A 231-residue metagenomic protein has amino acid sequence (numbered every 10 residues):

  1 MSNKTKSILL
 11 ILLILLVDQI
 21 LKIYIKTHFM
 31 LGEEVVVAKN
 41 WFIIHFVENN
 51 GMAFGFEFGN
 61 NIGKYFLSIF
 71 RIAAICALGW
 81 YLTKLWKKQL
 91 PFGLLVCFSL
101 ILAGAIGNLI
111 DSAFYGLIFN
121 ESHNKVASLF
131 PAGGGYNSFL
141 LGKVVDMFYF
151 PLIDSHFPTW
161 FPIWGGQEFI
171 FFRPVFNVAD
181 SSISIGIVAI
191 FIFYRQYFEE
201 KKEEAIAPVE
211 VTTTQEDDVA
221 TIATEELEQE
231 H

Functional and structural regions predicted by a protein language model:
M1-H231: Alpha-helical transmembrane bundles and membrane-interface segments of multipass inner-membrane proteins
